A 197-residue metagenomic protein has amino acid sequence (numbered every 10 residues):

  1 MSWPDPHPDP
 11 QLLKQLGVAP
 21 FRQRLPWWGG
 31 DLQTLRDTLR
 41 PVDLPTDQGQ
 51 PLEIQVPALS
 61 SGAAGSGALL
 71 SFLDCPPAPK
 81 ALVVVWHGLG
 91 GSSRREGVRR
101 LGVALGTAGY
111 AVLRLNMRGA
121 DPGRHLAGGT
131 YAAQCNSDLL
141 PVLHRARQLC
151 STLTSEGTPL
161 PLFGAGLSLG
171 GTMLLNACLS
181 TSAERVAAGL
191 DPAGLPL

Functional and structural regions predicted by a protein language model:
M1-P41: N-terminal presequences and immediately downstream first alpha-helices
W27-P76: N-terminal cap/lid segment of alpha/beta-hydrolase-fold proteins
Q50, G67-L69, L82, A108-A111 (+1 more regions): Core residues of folded domains in eukaryotic genome-function proteins
D74-L126, R145: Short, surface-exposed "cap/lid" segments of acyl-processing enzymes
R95, A104, R118-P161: Catalytic nucleophile-loop/oxyanion-hole region of alpha/beta-hydrolase and closely related hydrolase-like folds
R99, V103, L140, L175-L179: Short, hydrophobic alpha-helix immediately C-terminal to the catalytic nucleophile
R145-L197: Primarily recognizes the serine-hydrolase "nucleophile elbow" in alpha/beta-hydrolase and SGNH/GDSL folds
